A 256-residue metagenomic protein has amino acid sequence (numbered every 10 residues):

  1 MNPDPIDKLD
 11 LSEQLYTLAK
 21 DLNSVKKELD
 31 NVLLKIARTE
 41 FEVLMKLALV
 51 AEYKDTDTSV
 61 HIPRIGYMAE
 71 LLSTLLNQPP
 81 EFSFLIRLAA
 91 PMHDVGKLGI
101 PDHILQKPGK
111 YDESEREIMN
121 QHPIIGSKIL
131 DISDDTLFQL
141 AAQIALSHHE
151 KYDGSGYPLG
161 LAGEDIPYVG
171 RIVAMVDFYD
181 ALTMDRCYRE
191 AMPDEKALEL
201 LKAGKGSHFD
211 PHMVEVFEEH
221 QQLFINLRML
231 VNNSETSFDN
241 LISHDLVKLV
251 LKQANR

Functional and structural regions predicted by a protein language model:
D4-D7, L11-Q14, L18-D21, V25: Surface positions of alpha-helical coiled-coils, especially the charged/polar e/g heptad sites that form inter-helical
Y16, N23-R256: Histidine- and acidic-residue-rich, metal-dependent catalytic cores
